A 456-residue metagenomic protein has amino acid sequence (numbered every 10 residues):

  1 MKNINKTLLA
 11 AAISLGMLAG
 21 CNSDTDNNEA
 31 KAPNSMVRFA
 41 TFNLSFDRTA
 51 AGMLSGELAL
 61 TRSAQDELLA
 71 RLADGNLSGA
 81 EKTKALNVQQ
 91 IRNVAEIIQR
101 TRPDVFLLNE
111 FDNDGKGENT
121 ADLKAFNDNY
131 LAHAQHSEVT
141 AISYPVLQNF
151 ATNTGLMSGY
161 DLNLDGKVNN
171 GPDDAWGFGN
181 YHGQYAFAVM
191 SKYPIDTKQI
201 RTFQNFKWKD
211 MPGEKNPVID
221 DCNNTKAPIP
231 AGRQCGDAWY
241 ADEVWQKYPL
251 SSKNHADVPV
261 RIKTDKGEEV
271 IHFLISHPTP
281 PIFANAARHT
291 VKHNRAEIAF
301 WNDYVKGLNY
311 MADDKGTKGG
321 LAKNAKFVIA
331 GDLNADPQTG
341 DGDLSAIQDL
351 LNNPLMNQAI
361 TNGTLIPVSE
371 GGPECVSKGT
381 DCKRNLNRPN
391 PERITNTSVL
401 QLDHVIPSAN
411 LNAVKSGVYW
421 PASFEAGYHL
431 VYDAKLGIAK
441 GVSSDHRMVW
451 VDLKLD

Functional and structural regions predicted by a protein language model:
M1-L8: Bacterial N-terminal signal peptides that target proteins for export
A10-G16: Bacterial N-terminal signal peptides
C21-F187, V218-Y248, V258, I262-I271 (+6 more regions): N-terminal, active-site-proximal structural segment of metallo-dependent hydrolase catalytic domains
L44-R48, F111-K116, T152-M157, P194-T197 (+4 more regions): Solvent-exposed loop/turn segments at secondary-structure junctions within structured extracellular/periplasmic domains
G183-K192, K209: Active-site-proximal alpha/beta segments of enzymes that process anionic O-linked groups
P194-E214, V218-N224, Y248-L250, P259-I262 (+2 more regions): Metal-dependent phosphoester-hydrolase catalytic domains
S252-N254: Residues that define the transmembrane beta-barrel architecture of outer-membrane proteins
I271-K292: Active-site His/acidic residue clusters
